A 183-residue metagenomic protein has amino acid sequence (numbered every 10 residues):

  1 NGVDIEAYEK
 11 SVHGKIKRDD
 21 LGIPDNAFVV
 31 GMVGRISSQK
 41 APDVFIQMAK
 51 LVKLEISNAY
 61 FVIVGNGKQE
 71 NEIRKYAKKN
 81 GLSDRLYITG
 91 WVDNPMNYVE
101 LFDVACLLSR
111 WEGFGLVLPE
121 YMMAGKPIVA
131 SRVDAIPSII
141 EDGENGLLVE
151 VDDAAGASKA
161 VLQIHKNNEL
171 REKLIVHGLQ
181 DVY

Functional and structural regions predicted by a protein language model:
N1-E9, K68: Short beta-strand->alpha-helix junction loop in the catalytic core of nucleotide-activated group-transfer enzymes
E9-I23: A short helix/loop element that forms part of the nucleotide-sugar donor recognition site in Leloir-type
D19, G156, Q163, L170-Y183: A short, well-ordered alpha-helix in the C-terminal region of glycosyltransferases
F28, M32-L54, F61, K68-R74 (+3 more regions): A conserved mid-protein helix/loop that constitutes part of the nucleotide-sugar donor-binding site
R74-G90: Nucleotide-activated donor-binding/catalytic signature segment of Leloir-type glycosyltransferases, i.e., the conserved
W91, R110: Aromatic "clamp/platform" in nucleotide-sugar-dependent glycosyltransferases that forms part of the donor/acceptor
P127-A130, I140: Short hydrophobic beta-strand element within catalytic cores of glycosyltransferases and related nucleotide-activated
D142-G143, L147-A154, Q163-E169: Conserved acidic donor-binding segment of nucleotide-sugar-dependent glycosyltransferases
